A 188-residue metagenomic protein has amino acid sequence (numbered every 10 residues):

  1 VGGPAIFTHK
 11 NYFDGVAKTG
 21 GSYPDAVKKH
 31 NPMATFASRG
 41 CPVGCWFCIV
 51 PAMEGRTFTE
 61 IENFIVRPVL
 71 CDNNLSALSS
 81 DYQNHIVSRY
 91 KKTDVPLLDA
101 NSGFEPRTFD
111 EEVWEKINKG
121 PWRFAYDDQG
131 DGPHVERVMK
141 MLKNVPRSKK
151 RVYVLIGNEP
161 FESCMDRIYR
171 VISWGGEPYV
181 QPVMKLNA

Functional and structural regions predicted by a protein language model:
V1-A34: Glycine-rich beta-alpha loop elements in corrinoid/cobalamin-binding modules across cobalamin-dependent enzymes
V1-I6, I49-M141, S148-G157, E177-P182: Core AdoMet radical
T35, V43, G132-V135, M184-L186: Extended, charge-rich low-complexity interaction segments
F36-P51: Local cysteine-cluster metal-coordination motifs and their immediate loop/turn environment, predominantly Fe-S cluster
C41, C45, F124, V171 (+1 more regions): Conserved, mostly hydrophobic/aromatic
K91, K143, Y169-S173: Anion (oxyanion) recognition and catalysis
N158-A188: Auxiliary Fe-S-binding modules of radical SAM enzymes
